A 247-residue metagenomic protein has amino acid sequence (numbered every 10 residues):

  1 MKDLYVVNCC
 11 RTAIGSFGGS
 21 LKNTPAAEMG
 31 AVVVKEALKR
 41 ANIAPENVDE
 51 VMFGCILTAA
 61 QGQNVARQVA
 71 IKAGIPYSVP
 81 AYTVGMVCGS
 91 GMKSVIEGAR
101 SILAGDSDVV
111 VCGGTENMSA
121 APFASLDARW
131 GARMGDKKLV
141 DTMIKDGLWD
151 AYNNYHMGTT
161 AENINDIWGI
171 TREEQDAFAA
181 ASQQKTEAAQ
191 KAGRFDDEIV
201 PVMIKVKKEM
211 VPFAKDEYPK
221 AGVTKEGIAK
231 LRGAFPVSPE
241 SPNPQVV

Functional and structural regions predicted by a protein language model:
M1-Q61, V65-A73, Y77-P80, T160-R172 (+1 more regions): Conserved active-site "lid/cap" helical segment
C10-A13, G54-A59, M86-S90, G114-A121: Acidic, glycine-rich active-site loops and adjacent beta-strand->loop/helix elements that engage anionic groups
C10-T12, K22-V32, R40, E174-V247: N-terminal extracellular/periplasmic Venus flytrap/periplasmic-binding protein-like
G18-G19, Q63-N64, A120-L126, F213: Short acidic, glycine/serine/threonine-rich loops at helix termini
E46-G54, P80-G85, V110-T115, D176-A181 (+1 more regions): Beta-strand segments within the central parallel beta-sheet cores of soluble alpha/beta enzyme folds
C55-V110, Y152-T159, V223-V247: Conserved catalytic cysteine-centered active-site region of acyl-thioester-dependent Claisen-condensing enzymes
M86-E116, T159, N165-R194: Active-site-proximal alpha-helical scaffold in enzymes
V109-I164: Flexible glycine-/small-residue-enriched beta->alpha junction loops that bind anionic phosphate/pyrophosphate groups
